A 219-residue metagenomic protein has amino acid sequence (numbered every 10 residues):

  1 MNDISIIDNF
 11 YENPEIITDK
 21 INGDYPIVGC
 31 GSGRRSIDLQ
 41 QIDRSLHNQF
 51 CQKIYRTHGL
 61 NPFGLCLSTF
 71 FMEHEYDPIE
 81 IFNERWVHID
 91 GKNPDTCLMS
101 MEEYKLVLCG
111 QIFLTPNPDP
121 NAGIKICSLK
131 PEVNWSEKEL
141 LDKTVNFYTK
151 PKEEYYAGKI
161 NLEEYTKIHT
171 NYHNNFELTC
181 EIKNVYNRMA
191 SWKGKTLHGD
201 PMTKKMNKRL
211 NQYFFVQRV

Functional and structural regions predicted by a protein language model:
M1-W86, G123, K130, W135-Y156: Non-heme Fe(II)/2-oxoglutarate
D77-V219: Catalytic core of non-heme Fe(II) oxygenases with the double-stranded beta-helix
